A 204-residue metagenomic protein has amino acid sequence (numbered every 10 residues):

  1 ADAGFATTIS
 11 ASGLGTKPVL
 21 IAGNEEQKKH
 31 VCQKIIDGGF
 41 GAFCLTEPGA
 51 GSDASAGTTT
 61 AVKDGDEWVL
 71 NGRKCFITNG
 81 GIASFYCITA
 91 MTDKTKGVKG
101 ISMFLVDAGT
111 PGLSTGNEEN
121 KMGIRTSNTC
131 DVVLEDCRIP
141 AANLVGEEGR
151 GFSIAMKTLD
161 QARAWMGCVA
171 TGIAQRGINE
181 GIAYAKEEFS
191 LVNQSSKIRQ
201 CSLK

Functional and structural regions predicted by a protein language model:
A1-G38, T78-F85, G97: Internal helix-loop-helix
I9, G49-S52, F76-N79, D93-T95 (+1 more regions): Short Gly/Pro-enriched turn/cap motifs at secondary-structure boundaries
V31, G57, R73-C75, G116-N120: Short beta-alpha junctions and helix-cap segments that line functional grooves
D37-T46: A short, Trp-centered hydrophobic/proline-enriched beta-strand micro-motif
D53-S55, D66, N79-S84, G97-G100 (+2 more regions): Short glycine/proline-enriched turns and hinge-like loops at secondary-structure junctions
T59-V62: A structural signal for short hydrophobic beta-strand segments in well-ordered beta-sheet cores
N71-T115: A short core secondary-structure module
L113-K204: Glycine-rich beta->alpha junctions and the first turn(s) of the following alpha-helix
